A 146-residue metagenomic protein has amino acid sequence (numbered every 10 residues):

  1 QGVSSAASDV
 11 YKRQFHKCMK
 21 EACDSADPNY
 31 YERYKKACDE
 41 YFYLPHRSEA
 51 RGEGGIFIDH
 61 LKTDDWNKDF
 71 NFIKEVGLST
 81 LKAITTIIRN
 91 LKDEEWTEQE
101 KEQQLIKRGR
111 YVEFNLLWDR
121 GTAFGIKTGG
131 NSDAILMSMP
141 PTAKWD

Functional and structural regions predicted by a protein language model:
Q1-A7, Y11: Single conserved hydrophobic/aromatic residue that forms the stacking wall/gate of nucleotide- or nucleobase-binding
D9, T63-K68: Inter-helical turn/loop segments and adjacent helix faces that build the functional surface of alpha-helical bundle
K12-G54: Active-site helix-to-loop segments that bind/position phosphate- or nucleotide-bearing substrates and donors across
S25-Y30, Y41-E49, T80-A83, I87-E95 (+2 more regions): Short secondary-structure junctions and interdomain/linker hinges
C38-D64, G109-Y111, L116: Aromatic/basic-lined ligand-recognition segments that form π-stacking hydrophobic pockets flanked by Lys/Arg to engage
E40-P45, E49-G54, D69-V76, D93 (+1 more regions): A structural signal for the principal folded core domain
W66-W118: Extended, compositionally biased non-globular segments
T122-W145: Long, contiguous binding/interaction regions
